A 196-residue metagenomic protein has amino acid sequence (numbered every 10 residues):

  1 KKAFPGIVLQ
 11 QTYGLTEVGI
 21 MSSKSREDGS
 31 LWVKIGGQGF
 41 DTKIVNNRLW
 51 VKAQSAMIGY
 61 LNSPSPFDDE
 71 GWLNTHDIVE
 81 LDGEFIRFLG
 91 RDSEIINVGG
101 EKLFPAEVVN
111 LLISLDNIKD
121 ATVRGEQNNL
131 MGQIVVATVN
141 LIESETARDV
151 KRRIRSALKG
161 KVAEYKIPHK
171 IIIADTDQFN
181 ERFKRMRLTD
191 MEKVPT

Functional and structural regions predicted by a protein language model:
K1-G29, D41: Gly/Ser/Thr-rich phosphate-binding loop
I7, F40, I118-K119, H169: A structural micro-motif
Q10-E17, K34-G37, R124, I172: Beta-strand->loop->alpha-helix junctions that form or flank phosphate-binding loops in nucleotide-handling enzymes
G14, A53, H76-K166: AMP-binding/adenylate-forming catalytic core of the ANL superfamily
I35-G39, K43-E70, E101-L103: Conserved ATP/PPi-binding loop(s) of AMP-dependent carboxylate-activating enzymes
V45, T75, E80, F179-N180: Hydrophobic alpha-helical segments, especially N-terminal targeting/anchoring helices
G160-K184: AMP-binding/adenylate-forming catalytic domain of the ANL superfamily
K184-T196: Phosphopantetheine-dependent thiolation modules in NRPS/PKS and related acyl-activating systems
